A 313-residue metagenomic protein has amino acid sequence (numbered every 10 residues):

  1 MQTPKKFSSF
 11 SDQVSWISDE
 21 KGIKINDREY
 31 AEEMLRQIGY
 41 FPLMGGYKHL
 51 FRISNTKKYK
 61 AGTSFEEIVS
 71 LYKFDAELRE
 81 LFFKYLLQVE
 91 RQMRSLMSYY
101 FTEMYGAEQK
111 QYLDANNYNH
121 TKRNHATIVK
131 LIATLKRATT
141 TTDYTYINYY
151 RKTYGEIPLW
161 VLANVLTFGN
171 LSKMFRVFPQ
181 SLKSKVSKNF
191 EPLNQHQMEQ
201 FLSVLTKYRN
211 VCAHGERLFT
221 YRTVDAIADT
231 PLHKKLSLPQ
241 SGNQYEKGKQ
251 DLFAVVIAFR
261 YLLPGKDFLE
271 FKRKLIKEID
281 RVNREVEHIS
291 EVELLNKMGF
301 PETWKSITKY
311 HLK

Functional and structural regions predicted by a protein language model:
M1-K207, F219-K313: Extended intrinsically disordered or low-complexity regions, especially N/C-terminal cytosolic tails and loops, rather
G215: Acidic/aromatic/glycine-rich contiguous surface patches that form carbohydrate-binding/processing clefts and analogous
